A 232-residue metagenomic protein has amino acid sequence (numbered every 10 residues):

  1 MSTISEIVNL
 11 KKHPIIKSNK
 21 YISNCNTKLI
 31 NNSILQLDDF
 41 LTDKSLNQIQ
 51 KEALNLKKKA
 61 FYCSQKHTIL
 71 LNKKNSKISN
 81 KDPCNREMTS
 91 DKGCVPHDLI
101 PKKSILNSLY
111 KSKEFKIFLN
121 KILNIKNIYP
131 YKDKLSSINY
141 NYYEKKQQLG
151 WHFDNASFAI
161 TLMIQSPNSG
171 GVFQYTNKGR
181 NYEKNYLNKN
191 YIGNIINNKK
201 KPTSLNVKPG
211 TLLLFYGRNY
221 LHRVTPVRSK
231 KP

Functional and structural regions predicted by a protein language model:
M1-K81, S112-K113: N-terminal auxiliary "cap/dimerization" subdomain that precedes the catalytic jelly-roll/cupin core of mononuclear
L41-D43, Q48, E52-L56, A60 (+1 more regions): Signature of the catalytic double-stranded beta-helix
Q48, Y186, T225-V227: Short conserved micro-motifs at the rims of enzyme active sites and ligand-binding pockets
D98-N107, E114-L212: Catalytic core of non-heme Fe(II) oxygenases with the double-stranded beta-helix
L149, T203, L221-R228: Short beta-strand His + acidic residue motifs that chelate non-heme Fe in jelly-roll/DSBH and cupin folds
Q174, P226-P232: Non-heme Fe(II)/2-oxoglutarate
